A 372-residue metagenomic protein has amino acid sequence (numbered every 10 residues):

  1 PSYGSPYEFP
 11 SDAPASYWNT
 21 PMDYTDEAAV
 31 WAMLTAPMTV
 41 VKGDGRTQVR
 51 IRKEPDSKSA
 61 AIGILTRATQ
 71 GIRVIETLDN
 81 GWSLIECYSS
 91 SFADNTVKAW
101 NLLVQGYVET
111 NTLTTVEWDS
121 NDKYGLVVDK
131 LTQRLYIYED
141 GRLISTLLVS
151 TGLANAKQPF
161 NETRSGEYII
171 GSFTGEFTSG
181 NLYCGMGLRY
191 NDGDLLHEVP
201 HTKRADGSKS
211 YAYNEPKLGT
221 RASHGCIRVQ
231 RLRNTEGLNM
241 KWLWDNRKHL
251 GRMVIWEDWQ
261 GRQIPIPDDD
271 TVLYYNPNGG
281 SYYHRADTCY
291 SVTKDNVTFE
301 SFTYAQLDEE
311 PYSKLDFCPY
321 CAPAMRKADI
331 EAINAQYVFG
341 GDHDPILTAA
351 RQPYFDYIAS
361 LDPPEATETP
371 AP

Functional and structural regions predicted by a protein language model:
P1-D23, I64-T110, L307-C318: SH3/SH3-like beta-barrel superfamily modules
P1-R50, I64-R67, E76-L78, P265-G280: SH3-family beta-barrel domains
S2-A15, A28, N161-S165, F177-L273 (+3 more regions): Exported/periplasmic cell-wall-interacting domains
R46-D56, V116, G225-E236: Short, structured beta-strand/loop micro-motifs enriched in basic residues and often containing a Trp
K53-R67, Y290-T298: SH3/SH3-like (including bacterial SH3b) beta-barrel domains that bind proline-rich motifs or cell-wall ligands
K98-W118, D245-Q263: Short, structured interface segments
L103-G106, T110-K209: Gly/Pro-biased beta-strand-loop elements
T132-Y138, T146, P265-V292: Extracytoplasmic/periplasm-facing segments of secreted or lipoprotein envelope proteins
